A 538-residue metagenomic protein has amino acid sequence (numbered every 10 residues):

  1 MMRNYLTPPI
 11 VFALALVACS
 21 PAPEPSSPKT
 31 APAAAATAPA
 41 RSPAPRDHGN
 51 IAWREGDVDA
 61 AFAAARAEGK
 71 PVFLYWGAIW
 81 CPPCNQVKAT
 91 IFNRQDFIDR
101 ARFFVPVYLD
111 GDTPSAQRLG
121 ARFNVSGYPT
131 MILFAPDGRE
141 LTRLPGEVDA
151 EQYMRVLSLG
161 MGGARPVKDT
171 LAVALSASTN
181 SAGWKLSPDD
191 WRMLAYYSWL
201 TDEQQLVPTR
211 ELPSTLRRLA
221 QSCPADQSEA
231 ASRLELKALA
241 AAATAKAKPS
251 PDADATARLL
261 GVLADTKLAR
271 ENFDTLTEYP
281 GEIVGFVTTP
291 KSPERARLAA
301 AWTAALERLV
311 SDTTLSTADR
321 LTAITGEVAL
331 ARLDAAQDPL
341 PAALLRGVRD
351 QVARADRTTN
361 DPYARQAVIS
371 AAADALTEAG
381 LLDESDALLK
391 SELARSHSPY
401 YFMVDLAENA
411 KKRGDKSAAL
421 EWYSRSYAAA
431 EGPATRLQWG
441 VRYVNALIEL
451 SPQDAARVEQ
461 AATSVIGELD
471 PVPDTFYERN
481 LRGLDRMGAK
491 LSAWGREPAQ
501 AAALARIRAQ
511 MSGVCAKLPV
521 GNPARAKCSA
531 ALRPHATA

Functional and structural regions predicted by a protein language model:
C19-P23: Bacterial signal peptide processing site
I51-G56, W76-G77, R94-A116: Thiol-based oxidoreductase modules, predominantly thioredoxin-like and allied folds used for disulfide exchange
W76-I91: Conserved redox-active cysteine motifs that mediate thiol-disulfide chemistry, especially di-cysteine Cys-X(1-2)-Cys
S126-V167: Non-catalytic, surface beta->alpha helical segment in thiol-disulfide oxidoreductase systems
E151-P213: Charged, amphipathic alpha-helical linkers/stalks
T170-A177, V207-P224, P249-A269, Y279 (+7 more regions): Alpha-helical repeat scaffolds
L186-R192, D226-A238, A269-I283, T313-R332 (+3 more regions): Generic helix N-cap/helix-start motif at coil->alpha-helix transitions
V287, A331-R332, L376, A410 (+2 more regions): Residue at a conserved register position within TPR or TPR-like alpha-solenoid repeats
